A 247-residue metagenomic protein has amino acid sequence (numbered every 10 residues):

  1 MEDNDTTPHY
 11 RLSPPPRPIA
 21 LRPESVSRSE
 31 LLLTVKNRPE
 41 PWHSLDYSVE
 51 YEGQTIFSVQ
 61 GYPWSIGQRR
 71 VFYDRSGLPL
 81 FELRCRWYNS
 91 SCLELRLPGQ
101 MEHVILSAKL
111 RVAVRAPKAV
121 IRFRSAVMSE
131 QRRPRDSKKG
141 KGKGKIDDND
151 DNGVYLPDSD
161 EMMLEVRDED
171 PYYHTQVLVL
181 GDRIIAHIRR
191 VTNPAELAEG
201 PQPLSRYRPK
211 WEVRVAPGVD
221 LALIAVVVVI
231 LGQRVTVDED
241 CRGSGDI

Functional and structural regions predicted by a protein language model:
M1-R69, L78, Y88-S90, H103-V104 (+1 more regions): Low-complexity or membrane-interfacial segments used for flexible interactions
F81-Y88, R96: Short, well-structured hydrophobic secondary-structure segments
E94-G99, L106: Extracellular-facing segments of soluble proteins and assemblies that are Gly/Ser/Thr-biased and enriched in aromatics
